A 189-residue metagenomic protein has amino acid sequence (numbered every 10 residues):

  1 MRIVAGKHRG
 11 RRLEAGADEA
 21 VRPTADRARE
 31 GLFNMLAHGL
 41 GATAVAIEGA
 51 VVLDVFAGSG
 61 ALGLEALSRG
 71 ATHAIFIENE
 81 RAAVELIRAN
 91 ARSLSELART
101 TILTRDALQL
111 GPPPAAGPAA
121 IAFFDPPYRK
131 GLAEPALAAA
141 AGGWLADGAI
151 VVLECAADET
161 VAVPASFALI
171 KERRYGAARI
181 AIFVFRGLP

Functional and structural regions predicted by a protein language model:
M1-P189: Class I S-adenosyl-L-methionine-dependent methyltransferase catalytic core
